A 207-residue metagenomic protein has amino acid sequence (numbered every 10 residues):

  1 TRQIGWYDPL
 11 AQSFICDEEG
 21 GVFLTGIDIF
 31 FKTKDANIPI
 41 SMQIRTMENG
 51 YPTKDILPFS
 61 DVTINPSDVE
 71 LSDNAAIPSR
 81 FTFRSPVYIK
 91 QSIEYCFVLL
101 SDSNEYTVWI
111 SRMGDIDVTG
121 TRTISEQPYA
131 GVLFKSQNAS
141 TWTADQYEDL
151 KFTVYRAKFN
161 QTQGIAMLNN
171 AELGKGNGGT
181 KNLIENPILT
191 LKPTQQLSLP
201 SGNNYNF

Functional and structural regions predicted by a protein language model:
T1, E148, A157-N160, G164-T194 (+1 more regions): Glycine- and acidic residue-enriched flexible segments with recurrent GG/GxG motifs
Q3-E19, P78-F83, K151, G176-L183 (+1 more regions): Short beta-strands within extracellular/lumenal beta-sheet-rich domains
G5, E19-G20, S72-A76, Y88-S92 (+2 more regions): Surface-exposed coil/turn segments at beta-strand junctions on protein surfaces, enriched
P9, V22-L24, N37-P39, A76 (+1 more regions): Eukaryote-biased feature marking scaffold/signaling PDZ-domain proteins and nuclear chromatin regulators
G21-A36, L99, T180-F207: A short beta-strand element within beta-rich, extracytoplasmic domains of secreted/secretory-pathway proteins
D35-Y129: Aromatic- and Gly/Pro-enriched, solvent-exposed loop/edge beta-strand patches characteristic of beta-rich domains
I89-E94, L100-G174: Short, surface-exposed beta-strand/loop patches at domain edges that form aromatic-rich interfacial subsites
